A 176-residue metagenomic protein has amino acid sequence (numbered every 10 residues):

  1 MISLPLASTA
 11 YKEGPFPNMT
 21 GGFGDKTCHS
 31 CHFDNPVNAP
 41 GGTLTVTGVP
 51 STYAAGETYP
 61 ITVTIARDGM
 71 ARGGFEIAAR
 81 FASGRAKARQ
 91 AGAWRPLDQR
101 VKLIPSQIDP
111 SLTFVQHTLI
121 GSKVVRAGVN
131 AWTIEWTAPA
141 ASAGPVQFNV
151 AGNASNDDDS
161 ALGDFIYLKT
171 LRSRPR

Functional and structural regions predicted by a protein language model:
I2-R176: Sequence context surrounding c-type heme c attachment/ligation sites in exported
